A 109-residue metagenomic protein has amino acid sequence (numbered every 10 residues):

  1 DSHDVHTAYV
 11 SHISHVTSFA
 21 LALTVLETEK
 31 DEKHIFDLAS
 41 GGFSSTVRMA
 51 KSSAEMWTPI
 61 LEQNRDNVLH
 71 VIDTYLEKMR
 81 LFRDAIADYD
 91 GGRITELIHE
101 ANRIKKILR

Functional and structural regions predicted by a protein language model:
D1-H15, K33: Conserved Rossmann-fold dehydrogenase catalytic segment
V10, T17, I98-A101: Short alpha-helical scaffolding segments that buttress acidic/His motifs in well-ordered protein cores
T17, L21-K33, I60: N-terminal glycine-rich phosphate-binding loop for ADP-containing cofactors
D31-A101: Interdomain hinge/lid region at the active-site interface of Rossmann-like NAD(P)-dependent oxidoreductases
I107-R109: Amphipathic alpha-helical coiled-coil segments
